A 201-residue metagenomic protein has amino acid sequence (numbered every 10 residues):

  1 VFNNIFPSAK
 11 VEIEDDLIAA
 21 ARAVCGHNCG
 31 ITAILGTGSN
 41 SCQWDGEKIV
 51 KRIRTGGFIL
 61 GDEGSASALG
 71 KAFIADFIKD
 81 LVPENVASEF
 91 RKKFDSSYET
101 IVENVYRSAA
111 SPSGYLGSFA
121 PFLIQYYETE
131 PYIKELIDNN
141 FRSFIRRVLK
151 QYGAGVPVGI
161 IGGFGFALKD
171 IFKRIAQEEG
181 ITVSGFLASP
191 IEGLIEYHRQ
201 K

Functional and structural regions predicted by a protein language model:
V1-A87: Phosphate-binding/catalytic loop of phosphoryl-transfer enzymes
N3, A21-I31, A72-K201: ATP-binding/phosphotransfer module of carbohydrate and carboxylate kinases, centering on a glycine-rich
